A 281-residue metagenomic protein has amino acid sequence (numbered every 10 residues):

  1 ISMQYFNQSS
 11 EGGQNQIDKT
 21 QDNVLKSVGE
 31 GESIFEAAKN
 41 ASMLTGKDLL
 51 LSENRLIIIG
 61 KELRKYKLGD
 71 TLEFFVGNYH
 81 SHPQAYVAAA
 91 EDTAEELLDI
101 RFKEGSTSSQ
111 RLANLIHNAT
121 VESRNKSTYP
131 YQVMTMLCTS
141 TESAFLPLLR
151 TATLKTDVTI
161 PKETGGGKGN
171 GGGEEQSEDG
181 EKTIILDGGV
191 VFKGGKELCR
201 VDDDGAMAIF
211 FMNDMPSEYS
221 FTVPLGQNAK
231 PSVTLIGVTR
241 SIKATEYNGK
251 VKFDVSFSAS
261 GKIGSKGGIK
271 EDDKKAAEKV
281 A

Functional and structural regions predicted by a protein language model:
I1-A281: Membrane-proximal alpha-helical signals and transmembrane carboxylates
